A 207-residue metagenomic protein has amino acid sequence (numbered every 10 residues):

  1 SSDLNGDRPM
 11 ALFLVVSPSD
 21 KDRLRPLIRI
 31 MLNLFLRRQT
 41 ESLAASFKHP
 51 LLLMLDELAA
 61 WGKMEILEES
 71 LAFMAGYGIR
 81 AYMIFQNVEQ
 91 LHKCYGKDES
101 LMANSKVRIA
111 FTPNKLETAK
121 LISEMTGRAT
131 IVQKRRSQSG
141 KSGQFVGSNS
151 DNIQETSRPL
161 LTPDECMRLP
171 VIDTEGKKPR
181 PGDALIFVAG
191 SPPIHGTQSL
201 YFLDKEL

Functional and structural regions predicted by a protein language model:
S2-I79, H92-K97, L169-H195, L200-L207: P-loop NTPase motor domains
D3, E69-A72, E89-L207: P-loop NTPase motor core of the ASCE superfamily
L12, Y82, R108-I109: Hydrophobic/aromatic beta-strand patches that form the interior of the parallel beta-sheet core in alpha/beta enzyme
P18, F85, P113: Conserved residues at beta->alpha junctions
R80-Q86: Structural recognition of the conserved hydrophobic beta-strand(s) that form the central parallel beta-sheet of P-loop
